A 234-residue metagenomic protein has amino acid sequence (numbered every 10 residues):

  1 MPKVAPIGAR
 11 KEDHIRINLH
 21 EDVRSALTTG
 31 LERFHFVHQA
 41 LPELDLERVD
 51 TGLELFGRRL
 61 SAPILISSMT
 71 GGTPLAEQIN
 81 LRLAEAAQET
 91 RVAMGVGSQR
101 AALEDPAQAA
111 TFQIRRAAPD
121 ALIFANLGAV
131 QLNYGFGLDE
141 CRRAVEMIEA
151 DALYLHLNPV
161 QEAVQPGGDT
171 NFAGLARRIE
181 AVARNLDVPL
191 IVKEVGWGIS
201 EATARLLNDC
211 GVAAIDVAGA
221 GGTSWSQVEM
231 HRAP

Functional and structural regions predicted by a protein language model:
M1-F56, L60: An N-cap/entry alpha-helix motif that binds or orients negatively charged groups
M1-H14, V92-F112, V164-R178: Short N-terminal secondary-structure initiator segments
I15, A76-I79, L153: Short, Φ-rich (hydrophobic/aromatic) sequence segments
E47, L75-I79, P106-A107, F136 (+1 more regions): Short secondary-structure boundary/capping elements
E47-F56, N80-A84, A107-R115, E140-A144: Short, charged beta->alpha transition segments
E54-A107: Active-site cofactor/substrate anionic-group-binding motifs, chiefly glycine- and Lys/Arg-rich phosphate-binding loops
S68, S98, L127-A129, E194: Short glycine-centered, acidic/aromatic-flanked micro-motifs in structured strand/loop junctions that mark active-site
A84-E89, R116-I123, V130-P234: Alpha/beta enzyme core
